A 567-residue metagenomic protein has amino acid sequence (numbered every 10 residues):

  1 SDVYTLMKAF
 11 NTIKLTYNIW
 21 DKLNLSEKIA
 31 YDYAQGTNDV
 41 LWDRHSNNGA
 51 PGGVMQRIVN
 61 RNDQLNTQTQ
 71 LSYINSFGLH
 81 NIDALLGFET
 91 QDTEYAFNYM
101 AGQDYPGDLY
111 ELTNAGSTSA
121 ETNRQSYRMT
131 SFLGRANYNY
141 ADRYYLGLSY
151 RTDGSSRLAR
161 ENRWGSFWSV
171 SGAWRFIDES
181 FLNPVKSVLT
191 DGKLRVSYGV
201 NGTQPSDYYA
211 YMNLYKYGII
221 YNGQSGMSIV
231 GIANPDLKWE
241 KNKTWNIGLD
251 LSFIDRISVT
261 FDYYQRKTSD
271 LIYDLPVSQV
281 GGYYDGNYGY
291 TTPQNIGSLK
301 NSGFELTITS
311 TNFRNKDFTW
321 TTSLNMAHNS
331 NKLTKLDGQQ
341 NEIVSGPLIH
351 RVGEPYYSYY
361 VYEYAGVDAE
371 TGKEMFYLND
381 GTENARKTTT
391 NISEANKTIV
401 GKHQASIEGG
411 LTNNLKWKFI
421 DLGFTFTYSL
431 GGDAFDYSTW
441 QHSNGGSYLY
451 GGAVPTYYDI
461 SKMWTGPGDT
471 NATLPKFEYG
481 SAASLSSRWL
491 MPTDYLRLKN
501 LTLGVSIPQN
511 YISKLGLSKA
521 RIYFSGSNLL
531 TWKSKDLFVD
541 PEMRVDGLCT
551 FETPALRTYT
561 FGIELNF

Functional and structural regions predicted by a protein language model:
S1-W42, P51-E354, K418, L485-F567: Extracellular/periplasmic, surface-exposed regions of secreted and cell-surface proteins
D2-V3, K8-N11, L15-N18, Y377-L378 (+4 more regions): Residues embedded in well-ordered regular secondary structure
S46: N-terminal single-stranded DNA-binding subdomain of primase/primase-helicase replication proteins
S155, S429-R521, G526: Extracytoplasmic gating/loop element in the C-terminal half of outer-membrane beta-barrel translocons and assembly
D274, A365, Y437-S438: Structured segments of extracytoplasmic/periplasmic soluble domains in secreted or envelope-associated proteins
Q294, F313-H403, Q441-S443, Y450 (+1 more regions): Conserved small-residue
E394-N396, E408, I420, S481-S487: Short, flexible active-site loops
K402-D436: Glycine-rich, aromatic-lined ligand/substrate-binding cores of catalytic and carbohydrate-binding domains
